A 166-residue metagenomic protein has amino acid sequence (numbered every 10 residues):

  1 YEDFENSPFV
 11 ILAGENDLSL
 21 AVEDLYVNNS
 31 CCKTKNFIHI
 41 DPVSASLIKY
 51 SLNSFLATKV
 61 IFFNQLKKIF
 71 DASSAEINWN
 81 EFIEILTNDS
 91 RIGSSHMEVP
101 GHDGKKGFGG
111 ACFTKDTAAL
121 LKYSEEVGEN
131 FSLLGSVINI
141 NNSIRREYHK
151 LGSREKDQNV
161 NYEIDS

Functional and structural regions predicted by a protein language model:
Y1-F4, C112: Short glycine-biased active-site loop of nucleotidyltransferases that positions the nucleotide triphosphate and helps
D3-S95, Y123-N130: Internal alpha-helical scaffold of NAD(P)-dependent oxidoreductase catalytic cores
A75-S166: NAD(P)-dependent Rossmann-like dehydrogenase/reductase catalytic/cofactor-binding core
